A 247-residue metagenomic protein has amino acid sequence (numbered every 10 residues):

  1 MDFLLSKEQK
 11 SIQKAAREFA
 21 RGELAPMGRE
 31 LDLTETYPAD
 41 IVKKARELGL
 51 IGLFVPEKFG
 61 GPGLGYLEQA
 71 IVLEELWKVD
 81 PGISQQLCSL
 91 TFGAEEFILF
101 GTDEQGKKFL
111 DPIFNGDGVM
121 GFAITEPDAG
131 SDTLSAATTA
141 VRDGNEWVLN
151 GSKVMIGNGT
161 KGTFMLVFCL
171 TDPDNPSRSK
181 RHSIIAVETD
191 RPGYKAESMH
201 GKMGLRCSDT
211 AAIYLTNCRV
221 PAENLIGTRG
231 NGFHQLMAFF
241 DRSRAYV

Functional and structural regions predicted by a protein language model:
D2-E8, I12, K78, Y194-V247: Glycine-rich beta->alpha junctions and the first turn(s) of the following alpha-helix
E47-D117, G157-F164: Internal helix-loop-helix
G49, L73-W77, F168-L170, A186-P192 (+1 more regions): Short Ser/Thr-interspersed hydrophobic loop/turn segments at strand-loop and sheet-helix junctions that line or gate
G116-I124, F168: A short, Trp-centered hydrophobic/proline-enriched beta-strand micro-motif
D128-A136: Active-site-adjacent elements of ketosynthase-type condensing enzymes
A129, V154-G159, L205, R242-Y246: Glycine-rich phosphate/pyrophosphate-binding beta-alpha loops
T138-V141: A structural signal for short hydrophobic beta-strand segments in well-ordered beta-sheet cores
E146, N150-A196: A short core secondary-structure module
